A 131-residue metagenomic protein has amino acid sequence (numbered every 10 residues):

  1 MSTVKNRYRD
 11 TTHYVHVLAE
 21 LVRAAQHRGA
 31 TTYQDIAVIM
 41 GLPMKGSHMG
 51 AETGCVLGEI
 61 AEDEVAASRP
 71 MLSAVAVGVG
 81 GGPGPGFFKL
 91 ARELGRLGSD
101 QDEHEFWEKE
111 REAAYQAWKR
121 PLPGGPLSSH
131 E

Functional and structural regions predicted by a protein language model:
S2-E131: Nucleic acid-binding interface residues in structured DNA/RNA-binding domains, emphasizing the DNA-engaging scaffolds
